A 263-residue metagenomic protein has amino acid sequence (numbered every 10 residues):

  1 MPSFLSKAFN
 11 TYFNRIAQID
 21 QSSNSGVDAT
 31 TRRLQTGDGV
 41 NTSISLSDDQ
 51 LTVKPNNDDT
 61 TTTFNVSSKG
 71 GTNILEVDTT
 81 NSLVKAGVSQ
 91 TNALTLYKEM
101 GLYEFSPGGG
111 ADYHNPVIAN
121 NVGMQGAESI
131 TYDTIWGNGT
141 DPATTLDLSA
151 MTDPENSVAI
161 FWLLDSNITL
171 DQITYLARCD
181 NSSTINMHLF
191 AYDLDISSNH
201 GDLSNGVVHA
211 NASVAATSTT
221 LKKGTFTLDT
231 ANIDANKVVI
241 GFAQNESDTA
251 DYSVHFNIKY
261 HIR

Functional and structural regions predicted by a protein language model:
M1, G39, S89-R263: Polar, enzyme-active/binding microenvironments
M1-A119, S183: Intrinsic low-complexity, repeat-rich intrinsically disordered segments enriched in small/flexible residues
